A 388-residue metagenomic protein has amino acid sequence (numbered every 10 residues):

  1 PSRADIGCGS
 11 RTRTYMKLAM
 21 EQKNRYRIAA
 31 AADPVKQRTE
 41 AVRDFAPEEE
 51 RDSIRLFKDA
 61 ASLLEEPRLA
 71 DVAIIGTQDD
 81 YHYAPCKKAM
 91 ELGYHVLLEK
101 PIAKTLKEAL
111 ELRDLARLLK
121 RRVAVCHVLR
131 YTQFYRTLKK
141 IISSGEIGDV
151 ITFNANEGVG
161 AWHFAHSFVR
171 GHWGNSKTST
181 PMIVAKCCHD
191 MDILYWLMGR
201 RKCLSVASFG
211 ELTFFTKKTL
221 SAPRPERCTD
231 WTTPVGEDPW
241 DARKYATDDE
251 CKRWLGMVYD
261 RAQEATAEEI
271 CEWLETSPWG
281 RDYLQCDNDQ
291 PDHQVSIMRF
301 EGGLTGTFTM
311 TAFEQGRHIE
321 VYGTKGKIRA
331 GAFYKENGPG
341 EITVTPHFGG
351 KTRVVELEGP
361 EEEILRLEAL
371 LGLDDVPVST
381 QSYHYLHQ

Functional and structural regions predicted by a protein language model:
P1-R51, L194: N-terminal Rossmann-like dinucleotide-binding module
G9, L129-R281: Predominantly a Rossmann-like dinucleotide-binding segment in NAD(P)-dependent oxidoreductases
G9-S10, K36-Q37, D79, Y83-C86 (+8 more regions): Catalytic cores of eukaryotic secretory-pathway lumenal/extracellular enzymes that build and remodel glycoconjugates
A29, I54, D71, I151: Conserved acidic residues
S53-A60: Conserved SAM-binding strand-loop segment of SAM-dependent methyltransferases
E66-P67, D71-V72, Q78-D79, Y83-R130 (+1 more regions): Beta-strand-loop-alpha-helix segment that lines the small-molecule cofactor/substrate pocket of alpha/beta enzymes
D260-M310: Alpha/beta-hydrolase fold catalytic core
Q290-Q388: C-terminal helical cap and adjacent loop that interface with cofactors, partners, or active-site loops
